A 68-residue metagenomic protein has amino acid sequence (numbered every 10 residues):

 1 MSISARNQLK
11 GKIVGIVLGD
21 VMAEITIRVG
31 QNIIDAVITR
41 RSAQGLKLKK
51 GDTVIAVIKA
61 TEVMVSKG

Functional and structural regions predicted by a protein language model:
M1-G68: Non-catalytic connector elements of ABC transporters
